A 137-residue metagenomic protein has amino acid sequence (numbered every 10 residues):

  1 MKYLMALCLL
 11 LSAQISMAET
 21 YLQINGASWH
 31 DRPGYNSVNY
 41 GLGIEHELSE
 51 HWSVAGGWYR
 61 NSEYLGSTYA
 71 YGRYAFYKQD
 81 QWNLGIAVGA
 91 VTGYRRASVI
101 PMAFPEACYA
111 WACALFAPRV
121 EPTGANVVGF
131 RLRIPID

Functional and structural regions predicted by a protein language model:
M1-L4: Positively charged n-region of N-terminal signal peptides that target proteins for export
S12-I15: N-terminal signal peptide c-region/cleavage motif recognized by signal peptidases
M17-R60, S67-Y69, R133-D137: Short glycine/proline- and aromatic-enriched beta-strand/turn motifs that initiate or cap beta-hairpins
L22-H30, W52-N61, W82-Y94, P105-A107 (+1 more regions): Transmembrane beta-strand segments that form the barrel wall of outer-membrane beta-barrel proteins
G34-N36, S62-Y64, R96-V99, P122-G124: Short sequence motifs at beta-strands and strand-loop junctions characteristic of Gram-negative outer-membrane
N39-L48, G66-Q79, V99-W111, N126-D137: Feature captures outer-membrane beta-barrel proteins of Gram-negative bacteria and organelles
